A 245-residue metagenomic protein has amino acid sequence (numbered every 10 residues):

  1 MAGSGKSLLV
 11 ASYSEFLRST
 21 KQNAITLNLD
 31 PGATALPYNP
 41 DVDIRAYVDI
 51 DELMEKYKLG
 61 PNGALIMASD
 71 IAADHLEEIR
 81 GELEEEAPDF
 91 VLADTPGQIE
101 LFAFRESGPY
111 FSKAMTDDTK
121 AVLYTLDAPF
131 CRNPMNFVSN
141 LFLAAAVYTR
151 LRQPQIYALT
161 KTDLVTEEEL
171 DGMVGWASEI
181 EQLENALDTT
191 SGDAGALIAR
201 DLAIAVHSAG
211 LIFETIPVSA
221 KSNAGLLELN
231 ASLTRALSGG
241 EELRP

Functional and structural regions predicted by a protein language model:
M1: P-loop (Walker A) phosphate-binding loop of NTP-binding proteins
S4, L8-Y110, T116-A121: Nucleotide-state-sensitive switch-loop elements of NTP-binding domains
G5, V165, K221-L237: Conserved GTPase G-domain signal focused on the G5
N28, L92-T95, V122-P129, A158-K161 (+1 more regions): Conserved beta-strand segments of the P-loop GTPase G domain that flank and frequently precede/overlap
P31-A33, G97, D163-T166, S222: Short, glycine/acidic-enriched loop or turn micro-motifs at the edges of active sites
E100-H207: Conserved catalytic-core segment of NTP-binding enzymes
V206-K221: Beta-strand-loop-alpha "switch" segments that mediate conformational coupling across diverse proteins
G239-P245: C-terminal helical "lid" subdomain and adjoining coupling/linker elements of P-loop NTPases
